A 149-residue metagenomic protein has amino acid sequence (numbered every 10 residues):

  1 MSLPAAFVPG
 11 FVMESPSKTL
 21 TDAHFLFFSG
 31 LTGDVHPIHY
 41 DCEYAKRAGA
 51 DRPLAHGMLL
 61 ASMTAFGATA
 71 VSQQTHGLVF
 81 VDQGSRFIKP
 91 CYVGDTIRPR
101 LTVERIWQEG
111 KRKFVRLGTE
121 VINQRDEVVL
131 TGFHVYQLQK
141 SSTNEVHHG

Functional and structural regions predicted by a protein language model:
M1-A55, K140: Catalytic strand-loop segment that frames the active site of acyl-thioester-processing enzymes
M1-P9, C91-G149: HotDog/MaoC-like acyl-thioester-processing domains
P9-F11, P16, H24, D34 (+3 more regions): A generic structural signal for short beta-strands and their flanking turns/coil linkers
F11, G30, M58, A65 (+1 more regions): Residues within alpha-helical segments
G30-G33, T69-Q73, Q124: Short, intrinsically disordered, mixed-charge
P37, Q73-G77, R112: Secondary-structure boundary/capping residues
K46-A55, A61-E104: Hydrophobic beta-strand-centered segment that forms part of the acyl-chain substrate-binding groove
